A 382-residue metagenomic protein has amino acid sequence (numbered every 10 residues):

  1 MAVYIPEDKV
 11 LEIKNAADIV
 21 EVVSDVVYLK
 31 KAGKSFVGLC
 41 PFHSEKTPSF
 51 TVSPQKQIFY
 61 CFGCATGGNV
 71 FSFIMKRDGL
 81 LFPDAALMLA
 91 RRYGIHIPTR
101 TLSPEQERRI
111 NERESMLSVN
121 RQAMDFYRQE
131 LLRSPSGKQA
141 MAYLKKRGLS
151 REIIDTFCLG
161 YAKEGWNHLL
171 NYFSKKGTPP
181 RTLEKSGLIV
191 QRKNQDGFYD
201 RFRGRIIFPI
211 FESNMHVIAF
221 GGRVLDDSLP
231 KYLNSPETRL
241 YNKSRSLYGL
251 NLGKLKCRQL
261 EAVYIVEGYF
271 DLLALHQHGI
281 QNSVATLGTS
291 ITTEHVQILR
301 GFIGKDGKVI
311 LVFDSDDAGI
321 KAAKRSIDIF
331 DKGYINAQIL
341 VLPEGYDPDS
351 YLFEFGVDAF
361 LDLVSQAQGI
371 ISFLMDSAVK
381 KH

Functional and structural regions predicted by a protein language model:
M1-E107, N167: N-terminal structured subdomain of primase-like DNA metabolism proteins
A32, R108-D125, A142, K163-K305 (+1 more regions): Phosphate-handling DNA/RNA-contact segment within nucleic-acid enzymes
N69, I280-N282, G304-K308, Y334-A337: Short glycine-/polar-rich loops that comprise or flank the Walker A/P-loop and associated switch/sensor motifs
F71, V263-I265, D306-A318, L340-V341: Acidic beta-strand-to-loop metal/phosphate-binding motif
D78-G94, R205-R223, S350-L352: Structured, non-catalytic alpha/beta "coupling" segments that mediate domain-domain communication and provide generic
N111-D155: Non-catalytic interaction/clamp surfaces of large macromolecular machines
F270, G288-I291, F313-A323, V341 (+1 more regions): Acidic, metal-coordinating catalytic cores used for nucleic-acid/nucleotide bond scission and strand-transfer chemistry
Y334-H382: C-terminal or mid-to-C-terminal helical accessory/interaction module adjacent to the motor/catalytic core
